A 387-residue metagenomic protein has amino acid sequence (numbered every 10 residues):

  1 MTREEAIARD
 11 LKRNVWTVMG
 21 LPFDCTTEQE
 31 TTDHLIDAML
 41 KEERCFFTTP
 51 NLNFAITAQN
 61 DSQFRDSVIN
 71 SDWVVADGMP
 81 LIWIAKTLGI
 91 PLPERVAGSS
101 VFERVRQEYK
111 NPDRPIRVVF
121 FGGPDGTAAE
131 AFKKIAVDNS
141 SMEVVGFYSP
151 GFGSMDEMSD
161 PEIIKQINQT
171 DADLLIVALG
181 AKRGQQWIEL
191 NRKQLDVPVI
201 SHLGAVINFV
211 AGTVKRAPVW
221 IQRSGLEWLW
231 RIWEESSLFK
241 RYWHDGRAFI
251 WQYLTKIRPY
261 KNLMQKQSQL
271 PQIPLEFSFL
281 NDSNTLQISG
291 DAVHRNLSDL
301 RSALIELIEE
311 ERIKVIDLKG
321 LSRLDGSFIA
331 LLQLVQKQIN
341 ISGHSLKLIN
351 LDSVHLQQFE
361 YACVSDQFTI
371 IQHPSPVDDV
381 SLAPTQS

Functional and structural regions predicted by a protein language model:
T2-S100: N-terminal nucleotide/polyanion-binding subdomain common to many enzyme families
N51-F54, L179-G184, V206, G320-L321: Short glycine-rich anion-binding loops that position phosphate/pyrophosphate groups of nucleotides and phosphorylated
P80-T87, R216-A217, I221-Q265: A transmembrane-helix-recognition feature enriched in membrane-embedded lipid enzymes and envelope glyco-/phospholipid
A85-E162, Q166, T170: Conserved beta-alpha
F132, Q185-Q194, L331-V335: Short Gly/Thr/Asp-enriched flexible loops that form oxyanion-binding sites at enzyme active sites
S149-D156, D196-I232: Short, flexible loop segments at boundaries between secondary-structure elements
I167-A181, V197: Proline-aspartate-enriched helix->loop->beta-strand connector
Y260-S322, L334-S387: STAS-like cytosolic regulatory interaction modules
